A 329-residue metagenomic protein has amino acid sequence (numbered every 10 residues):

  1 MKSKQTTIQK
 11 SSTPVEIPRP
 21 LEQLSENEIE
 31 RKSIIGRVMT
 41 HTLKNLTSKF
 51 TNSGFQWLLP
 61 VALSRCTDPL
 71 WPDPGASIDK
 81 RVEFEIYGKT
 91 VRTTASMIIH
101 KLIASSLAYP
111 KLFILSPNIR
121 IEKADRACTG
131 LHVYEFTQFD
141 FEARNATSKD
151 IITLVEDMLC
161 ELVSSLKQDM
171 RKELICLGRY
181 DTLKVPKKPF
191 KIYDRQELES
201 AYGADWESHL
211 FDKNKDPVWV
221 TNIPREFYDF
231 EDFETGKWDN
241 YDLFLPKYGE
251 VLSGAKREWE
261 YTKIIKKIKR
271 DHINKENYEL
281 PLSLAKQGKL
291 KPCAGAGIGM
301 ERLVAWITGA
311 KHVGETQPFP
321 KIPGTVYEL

Functional and structural regions predicted by a protein language model:
K2-A143: Class II aminoacyl-tRNA synthetase-like tRNA-binding/catalytic domains
I35-T42, L46, I151, V155 (+2 more regions): Hydrophobic (often cysteine-bearing) scaffold residues that line and stabilize catalytic clefts of nucleotide/cofactor
L43-T47, S116, V155-V163, V304: Short, well-ordered alpha-helical packing segments
L46, F50-G54, L159-M170, H272 (+1 more regions): A generic secondary-structure signal for well-formed alpha-helical elements
S48, N52, T153, D157 (+2 more regions): Replace "anionic and nucleotidyl ligands
E83-R144, P186-L329: A translation/RNA-centric and nucleic-acid-associated enzymatic feature enriched in Class II aminoacyl-tRNA synthetases
N145-L159, V163-K167, E279-K286: Well-ordered alpha/beta subsegment
S164-F190: Long, charge-rich alpha-helical interaction segments
